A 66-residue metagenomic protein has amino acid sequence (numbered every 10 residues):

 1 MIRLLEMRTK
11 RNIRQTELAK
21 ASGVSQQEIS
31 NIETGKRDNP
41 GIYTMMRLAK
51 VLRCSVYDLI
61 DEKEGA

Functional and structural regions predicted by a protein language model:
M1-K10: A short, Lys/Arg-rich alpha-helix, primarily the initiator
R8, A19, A49: The alpha-helix within a helix-turn-helix
T9, G23, T34, E64: Residue-level detection of the helix-turn-helix DNA-binding "recognition helix"
R11, G41: Flexible coil/turn residues that form the inter-helical turn or adjacent wing/linker of helix-turn-helix
I13-I32: Short alpha-helical DNA-recognition segment
N31, K50, I60-A66: Short, charged recognition helix plus adjacent turn of helix-turn-helix-like nucleic-acid-binding domains
Y43-D58: DNA major-groove recognition helix of helix-turn-helix/homeodomain DNA-binding modules
